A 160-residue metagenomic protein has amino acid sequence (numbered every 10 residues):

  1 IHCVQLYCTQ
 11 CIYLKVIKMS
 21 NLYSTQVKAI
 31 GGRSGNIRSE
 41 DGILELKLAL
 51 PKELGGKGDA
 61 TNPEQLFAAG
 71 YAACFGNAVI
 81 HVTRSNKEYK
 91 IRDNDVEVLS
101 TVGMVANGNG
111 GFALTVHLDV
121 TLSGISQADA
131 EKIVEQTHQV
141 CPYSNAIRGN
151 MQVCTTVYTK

Functional and structural regions predicted by a protein language model:
I1-V4, V134: Residue-level signal for mature regions of secreted extracellular proteins and peptides
C3, C8-C11: Cysteine-centered motifs
I17-A69, G76-K160: Extended beta-strand/beta-hairpin segments
